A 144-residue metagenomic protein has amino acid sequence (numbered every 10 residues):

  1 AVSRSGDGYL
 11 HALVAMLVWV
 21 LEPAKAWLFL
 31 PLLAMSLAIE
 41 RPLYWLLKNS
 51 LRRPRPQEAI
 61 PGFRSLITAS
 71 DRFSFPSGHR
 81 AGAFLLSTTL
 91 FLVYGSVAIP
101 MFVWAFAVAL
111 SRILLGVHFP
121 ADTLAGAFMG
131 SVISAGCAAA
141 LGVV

Functional and structural regions predicted by a protein language model:
A1, Y9-A12, L28, S96-V103: Alpha-helical transmembrane segments of integral membrane proteins
A1-V14, Y44-R72: N-terminal transmembrane-helix/juxtamembrane module of multi-pass inner/ER membrane proteins
G6-Y9, A34, A38, A81 (+1 more regions): Residue-level signal for the membrane-embedded core of alpha-helical transmembrane segments, especially mid-helix
D7, E22-P23, L51-R52, G95 (+2 more regions): Short helix-capping/hinge motifs at transmembrane helix termini and TM-loop junctions
A15-L43: Interfacial segments of alpha-helical transmembrane regions
W19, L43-R52, F91, A138-G142: Membrane-water interface at transmembrane helix exits
L33-K48, A105-V108, R112, S134: Alpha-helical transmembrane segments of multi-pass membrane proteins
I60-V144: Membrane-embedded catalytic cores of phosphoryl/pyrophosphoryl-handling enzymes
